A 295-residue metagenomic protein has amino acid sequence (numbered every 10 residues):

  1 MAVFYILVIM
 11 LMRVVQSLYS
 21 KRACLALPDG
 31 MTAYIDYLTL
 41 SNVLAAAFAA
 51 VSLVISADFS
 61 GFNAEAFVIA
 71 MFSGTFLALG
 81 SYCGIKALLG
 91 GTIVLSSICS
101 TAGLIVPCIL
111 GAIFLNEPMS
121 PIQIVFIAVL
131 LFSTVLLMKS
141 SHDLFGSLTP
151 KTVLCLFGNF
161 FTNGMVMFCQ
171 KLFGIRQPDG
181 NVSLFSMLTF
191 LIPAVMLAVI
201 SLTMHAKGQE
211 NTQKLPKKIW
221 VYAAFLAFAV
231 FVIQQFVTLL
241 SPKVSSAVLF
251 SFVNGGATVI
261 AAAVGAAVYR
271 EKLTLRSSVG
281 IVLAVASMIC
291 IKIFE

Functional and structural regions predicted by a protein language model:
M1-E295: Polytopic alpha-helical membrane proteins, predominantly small-molecule transporters/carriers
